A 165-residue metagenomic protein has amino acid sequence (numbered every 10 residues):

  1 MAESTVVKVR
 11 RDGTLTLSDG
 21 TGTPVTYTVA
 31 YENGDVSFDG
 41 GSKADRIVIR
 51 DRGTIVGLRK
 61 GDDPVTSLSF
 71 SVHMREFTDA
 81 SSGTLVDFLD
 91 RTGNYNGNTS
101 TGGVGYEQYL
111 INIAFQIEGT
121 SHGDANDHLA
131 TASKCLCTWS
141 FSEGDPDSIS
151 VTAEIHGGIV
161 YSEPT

Functional and structural regions predicted by a protein language model:
M1-T165: Signature of extracytoplasmic/envelope-associated structural regions
